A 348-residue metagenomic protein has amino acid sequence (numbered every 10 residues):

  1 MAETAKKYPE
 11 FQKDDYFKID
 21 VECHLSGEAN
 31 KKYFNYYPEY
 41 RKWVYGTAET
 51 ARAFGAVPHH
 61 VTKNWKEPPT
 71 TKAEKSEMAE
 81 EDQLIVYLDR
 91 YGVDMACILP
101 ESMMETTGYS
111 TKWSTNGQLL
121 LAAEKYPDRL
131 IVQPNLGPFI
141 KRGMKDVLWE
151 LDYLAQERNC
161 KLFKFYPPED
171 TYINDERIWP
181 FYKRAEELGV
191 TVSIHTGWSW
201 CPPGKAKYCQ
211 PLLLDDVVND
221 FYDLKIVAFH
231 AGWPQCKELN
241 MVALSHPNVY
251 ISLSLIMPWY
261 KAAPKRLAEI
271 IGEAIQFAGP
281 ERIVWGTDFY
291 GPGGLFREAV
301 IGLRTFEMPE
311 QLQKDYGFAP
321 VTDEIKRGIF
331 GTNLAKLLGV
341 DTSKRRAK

Functional and structural regions predicted by a protein language model:
M1-I19, N30-L88, M95, G279-R282 (+1 more regions): Mid-to-C-terminal alpha-helical segments outside catalytic/metal-binding sites
T4-Y8, R158-L162, D170-W285, G293 (+1 more regions): Catalytic pocket-lining loop regions of alpha/beta-barrel enzymes, especially the amidohydrolase/enolase/GH5 lineages
I19-C23, Y126, V217: A generic "structured core" feature
E22, L88, A96, L119 (+9 more regions): Divalent metal-coordination and catalytic microenvironments
E22-N30, H195, H230: Histidine-centered divalent metal-coordination motifs
N35, K72-A73, E105-W113, C201-Y208 (+2 more regions): Short, flexible/disordered intra-domain loops and linkers
M78-L84, S114-L121, D146-E150, Q210-L214 (+2 more regions): Alpha-helical scaffolding within the catalytic cores of extracellular/periplasmic polymer-degrading hydrolases
D94-Y208: Active-site gating/metal-coordination segments in enzymes
